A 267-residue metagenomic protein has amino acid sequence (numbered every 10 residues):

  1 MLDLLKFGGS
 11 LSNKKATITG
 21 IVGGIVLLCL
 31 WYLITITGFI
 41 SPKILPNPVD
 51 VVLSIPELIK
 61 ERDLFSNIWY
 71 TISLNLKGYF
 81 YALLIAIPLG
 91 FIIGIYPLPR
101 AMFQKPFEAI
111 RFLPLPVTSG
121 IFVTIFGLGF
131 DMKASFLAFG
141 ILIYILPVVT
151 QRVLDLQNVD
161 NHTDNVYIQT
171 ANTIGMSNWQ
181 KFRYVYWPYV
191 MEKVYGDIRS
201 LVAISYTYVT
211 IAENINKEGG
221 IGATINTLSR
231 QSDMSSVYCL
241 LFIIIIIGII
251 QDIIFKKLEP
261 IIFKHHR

Functional and structural regions predicted by a protein language model:
M1-I25, I253-R267: Transmembrane alpha-helical segments of polytopic membrane transport and secretion proteins
W31-E61: Short membrane-interfacial helix/loop motifs at transmembrane-helix boundaries
R62-I92: Transmembrane alpha-helix signature in integral membrane proteins
P97, G196, Y238-R267: C-terminal transmembrane helix and the adjacent membrane-cytosol boundary/short C-terminal tail of inner/organellar
E108-Y144, R152-N161: Generic hydrophobic transmembrane alpha-helix motif, especially the helices
T124-I125, T207-I244, F263-R267: Glycine-rich helix-loop "coupling/hinge" segments at transmembrane-helix boundaries in multipass transporters
S135, F139, N178-I211: Transmembrane alpha-helices
V148-V194: Short cytoplasmic-facing helical segments at TM-TM junctions of multi-pass membrane proteins
